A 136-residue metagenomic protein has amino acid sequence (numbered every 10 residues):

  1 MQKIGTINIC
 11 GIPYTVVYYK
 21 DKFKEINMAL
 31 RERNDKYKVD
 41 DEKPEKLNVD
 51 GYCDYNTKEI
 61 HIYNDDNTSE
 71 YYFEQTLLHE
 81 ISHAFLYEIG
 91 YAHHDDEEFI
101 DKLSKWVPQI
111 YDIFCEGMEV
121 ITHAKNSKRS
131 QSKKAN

Functional and structural regions predicted by a protein language model:
I4-Y71, A84-W106, S127-S130: Active-site scaffold of zinc-dependent metalloenzymes
Y72-E80: Short alpha-helical catalytic segment bearing the HExxH-like zincin motif of zinc-dependent metalloproteases
H94, I113-E116: Secondary-structure boundary/capping residues
L103, C115-N136: Pan-zinc metallopeptidase signature
V107-I113: Short, basic alpha-helical nucleic acid-contact segments in DNA-binding proteins and DNA transaction factors
